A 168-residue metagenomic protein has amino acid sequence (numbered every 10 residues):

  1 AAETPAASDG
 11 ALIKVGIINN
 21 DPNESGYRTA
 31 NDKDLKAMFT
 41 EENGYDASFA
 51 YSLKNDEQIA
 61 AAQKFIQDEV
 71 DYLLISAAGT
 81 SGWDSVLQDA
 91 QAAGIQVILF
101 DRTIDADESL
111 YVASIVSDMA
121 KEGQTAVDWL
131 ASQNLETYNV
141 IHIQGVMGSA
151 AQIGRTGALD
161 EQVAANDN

Functional and structural regions predicted by a protein language model:
A1-N168: A residue-level marker of the well-folded mature domains of exported/periplasmic proteins
